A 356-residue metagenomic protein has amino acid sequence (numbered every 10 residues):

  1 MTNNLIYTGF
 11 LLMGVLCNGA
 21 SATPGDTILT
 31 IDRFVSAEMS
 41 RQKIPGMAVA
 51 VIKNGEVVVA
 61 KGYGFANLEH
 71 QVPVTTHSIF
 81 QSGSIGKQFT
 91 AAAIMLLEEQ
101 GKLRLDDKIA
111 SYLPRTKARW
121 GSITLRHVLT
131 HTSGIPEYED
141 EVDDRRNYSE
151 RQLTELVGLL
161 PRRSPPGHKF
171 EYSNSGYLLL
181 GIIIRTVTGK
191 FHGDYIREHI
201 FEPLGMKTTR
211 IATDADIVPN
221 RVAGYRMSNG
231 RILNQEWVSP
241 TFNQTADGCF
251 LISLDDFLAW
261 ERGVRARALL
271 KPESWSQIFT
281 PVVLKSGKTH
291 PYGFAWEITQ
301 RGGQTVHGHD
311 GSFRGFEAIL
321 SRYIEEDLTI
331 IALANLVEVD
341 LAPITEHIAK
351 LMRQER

Functional and structural regions predicted by a protein language model:
M1-I6: Positively charged n-region of N-terminal signal peptides that target proteins for export
Y7-L16: Bacterial N-terminal signal peptides
N18-S21: Sec/Tat signal peptide C-region and signal peptidase I cleavage site
T23-K61, R185-E198, E202, S228-R356: Catalytic loop of the DD-peptidase/beta-lactamase superfamily, centered on the K-T-G motif and neighboring
P24, I79-Q81, Y112-T116, E139-D144 (+5 more regions): Second-shell loop/turn segments in exported
S40-A48, E69-H127, S164-S175, T245-G248 (+1 more regions): Short active-site loop at a secondary-structure junction that contains or immediately precedes the catalytic residue(s)
Q42-K43, P73-V74, R104, K117-S122 (+8 more regions): Extracellular/periplasmic catalytic domains that process cell-envelope and extracellular macromolecules
G46, Q81-I85, L97-D140, G158-P161 (+3 more regions): Active-site helix/loop module of the DD-peptidase/beta-lactamase fold, centered on the serine-lysine SxxK catalytic
